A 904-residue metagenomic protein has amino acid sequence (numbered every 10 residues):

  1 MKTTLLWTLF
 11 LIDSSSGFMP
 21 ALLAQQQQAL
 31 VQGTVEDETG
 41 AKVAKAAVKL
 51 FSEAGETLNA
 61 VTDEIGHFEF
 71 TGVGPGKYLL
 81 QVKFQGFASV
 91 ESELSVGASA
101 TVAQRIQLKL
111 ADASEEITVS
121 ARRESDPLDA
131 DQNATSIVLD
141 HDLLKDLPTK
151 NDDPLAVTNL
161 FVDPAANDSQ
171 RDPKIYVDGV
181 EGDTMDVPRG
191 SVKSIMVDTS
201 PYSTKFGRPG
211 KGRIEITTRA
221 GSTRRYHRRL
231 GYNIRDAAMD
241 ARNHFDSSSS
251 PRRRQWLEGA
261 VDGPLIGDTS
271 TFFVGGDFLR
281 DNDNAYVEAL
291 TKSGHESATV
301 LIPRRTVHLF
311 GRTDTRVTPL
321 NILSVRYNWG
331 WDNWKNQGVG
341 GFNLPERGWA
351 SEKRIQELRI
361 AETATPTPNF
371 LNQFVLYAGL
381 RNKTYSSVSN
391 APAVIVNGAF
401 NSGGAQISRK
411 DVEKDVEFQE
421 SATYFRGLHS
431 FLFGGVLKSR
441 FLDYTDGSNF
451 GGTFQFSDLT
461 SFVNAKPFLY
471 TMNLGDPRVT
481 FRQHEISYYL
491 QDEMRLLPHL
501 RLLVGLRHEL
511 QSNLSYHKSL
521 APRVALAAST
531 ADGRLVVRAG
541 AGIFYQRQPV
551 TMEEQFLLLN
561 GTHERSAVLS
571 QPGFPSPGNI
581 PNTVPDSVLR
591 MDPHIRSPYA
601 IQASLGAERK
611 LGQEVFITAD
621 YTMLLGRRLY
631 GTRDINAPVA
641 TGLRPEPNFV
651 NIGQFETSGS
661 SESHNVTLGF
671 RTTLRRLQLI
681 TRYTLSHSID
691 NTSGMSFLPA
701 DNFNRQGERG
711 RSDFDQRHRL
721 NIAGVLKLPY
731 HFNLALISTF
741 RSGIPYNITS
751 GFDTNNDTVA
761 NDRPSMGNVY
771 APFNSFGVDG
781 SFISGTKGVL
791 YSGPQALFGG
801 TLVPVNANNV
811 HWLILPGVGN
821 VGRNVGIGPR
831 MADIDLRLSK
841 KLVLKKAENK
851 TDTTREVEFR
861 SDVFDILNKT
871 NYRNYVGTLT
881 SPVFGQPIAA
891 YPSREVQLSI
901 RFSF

Functional and structural regions predicted by a protein language model:
A21-L128, Q132: Periplasm-facing N-terminal accessory domains of Gram-negative outer-membrane beta-barrel systems
A88, S92-Q107, E115-A220, D236-D246 (+3 more regions): Periplasmic N-terminal accessory/gating domains of Gram-negative outer-membrane beta-barrel systems
A121, L230-D236, V274-R280, V325-W329 (+9 more regions): Transmembrane beta-barrel strands of outer-membrane/channel proteins
V187, T204-F206, A220-Y226, I266-S270 (+9 more regions): Short loop/turn motifs that connect adjacent beta-strands in outer-membrane beta-barrel proteins
G210-G212, Y226, Q255-G259, V307-G311 (+14 more regions): Hydrophobic, lipid-facing positions within transmembrane beta-strands of outer-membrane proteins
S250-N333, A350-Y377, R507, P522: Transmembrane beta-barrel wall of Gram-negative outer-membrane proteins
R305, R316-Y489, V650-N651: Replace "related TpsB outer-membrane translocases also match" with "some related outer-membrane beta-barrels such as
N513, R596-I601, K610-F904: Short, solvent-exposed micro-motifs at the edges of structured domains
